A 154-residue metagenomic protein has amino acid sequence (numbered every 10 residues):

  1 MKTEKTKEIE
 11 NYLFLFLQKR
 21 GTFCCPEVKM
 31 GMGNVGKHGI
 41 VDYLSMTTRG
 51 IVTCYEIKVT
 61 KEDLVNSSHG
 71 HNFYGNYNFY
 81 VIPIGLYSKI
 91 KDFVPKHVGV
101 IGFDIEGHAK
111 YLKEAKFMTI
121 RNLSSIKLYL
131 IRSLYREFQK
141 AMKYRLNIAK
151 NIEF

Functional and structural regions predicted by a protein language model:
M1-R20, K91-F154: Non-catalytic C-terminal interaction segments of nucleic acid-processing enzymes
E8, H38, F73, Y77: Short, well-structured alpha-helical interface segments that form or flank functional binding sites
E10, E27, E56: Acidic-residue sensor for enzyme active/binding pockets
E10, V41-D42, V65-H69: A generic local structural motif
Q18-G36: A short acidic/basic microdomain associated with nuclease active sites
K29, L44, K58: Anionic group-transfer/hydrolysis microenvironments
H38-C54: Active-site beta-strand-loop-beta-strand hairpin of nuclease catalytic cores that positions key catalytic residues
V52, K58-D104: Catalytic cores of nucleic-acid endonucleases
